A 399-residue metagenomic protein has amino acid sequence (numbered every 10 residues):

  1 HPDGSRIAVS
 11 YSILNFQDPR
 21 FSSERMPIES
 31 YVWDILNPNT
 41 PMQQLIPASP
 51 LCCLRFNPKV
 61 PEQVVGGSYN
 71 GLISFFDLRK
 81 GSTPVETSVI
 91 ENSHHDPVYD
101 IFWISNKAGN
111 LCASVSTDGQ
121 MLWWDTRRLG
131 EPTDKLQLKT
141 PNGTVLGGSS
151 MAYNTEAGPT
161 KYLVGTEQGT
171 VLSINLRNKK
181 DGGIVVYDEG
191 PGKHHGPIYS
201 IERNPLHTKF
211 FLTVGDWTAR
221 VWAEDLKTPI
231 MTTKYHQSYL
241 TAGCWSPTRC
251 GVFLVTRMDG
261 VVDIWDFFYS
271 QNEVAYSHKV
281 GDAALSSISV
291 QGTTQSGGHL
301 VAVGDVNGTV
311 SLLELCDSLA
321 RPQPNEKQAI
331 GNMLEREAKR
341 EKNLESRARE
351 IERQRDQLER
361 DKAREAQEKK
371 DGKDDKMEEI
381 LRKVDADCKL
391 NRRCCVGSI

Functional and structural regions predicted by a protein language model:
H1, N57-K59, I104-N106, N154-E156 (+3 more regions): Structural WD40 beta-propeller signal
P2-Q44, R79-S82: Beta-propeller domains
A8-S10, F21-S23, V64-S68, C112-S116 (+4 more regions): Conserved beta-strand element within WD40/beta-propeller blades
D18-P19, E24, I28-D34, L54 (+7 more regions): WD40-repeat beta-propellers
N37-N39, K80, R128-G130, N178-K180 (+3 more regions): Short coil turn/linker residues within repeat-based beta-strand modules
C53, D100-W103, S150, S200 (+2 more regions): Conserved beta-strand position repeated once per blade in WD40 beta-propeller domains
E86, I90-N92, D96-P97, A108-A113 (+8 more regions): Terminal intrinsically disordered, low-complexity extensions flanking WD-repeat/beta-propeller proteins
L163, T170-A275, V280-A283: Eukaryotic modular interaction domains in large regulatory/scaffold proteins
